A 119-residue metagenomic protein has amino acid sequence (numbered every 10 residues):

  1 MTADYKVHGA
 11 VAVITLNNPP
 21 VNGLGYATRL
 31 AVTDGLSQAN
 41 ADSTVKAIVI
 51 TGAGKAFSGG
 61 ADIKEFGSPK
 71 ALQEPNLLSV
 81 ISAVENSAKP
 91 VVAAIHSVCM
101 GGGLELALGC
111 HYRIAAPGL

Functional and structural regions predicted by a protein language model:
M1-T51, G67-S68, S82: Conserved CoA-thioester-binding segment of acyl-CoA-metabolizing enzymes
I14, I50, D62, L106-A107: Hydrophobic/aromatic residues within transmembrane alpha-helices of multi-pass small-molecule transporters
N17, R29, P69, Q73-P75 (+2 more regions): N-terminal glycine-rich phosphate-binding loop for ADP-containing cofactors
P19, A53-K55, G118: Flexible loop residues that form catalytic and substrate-binding hotspots at small-molecule/glycan-binding clefts
G52-A83, C99: Glycine- (often His-adjacent) and acidic-residue-rich active-site loop that binds/positions the CoA thioester
A83-L119: Glycine-rich beta-to-alpha active-site loop
